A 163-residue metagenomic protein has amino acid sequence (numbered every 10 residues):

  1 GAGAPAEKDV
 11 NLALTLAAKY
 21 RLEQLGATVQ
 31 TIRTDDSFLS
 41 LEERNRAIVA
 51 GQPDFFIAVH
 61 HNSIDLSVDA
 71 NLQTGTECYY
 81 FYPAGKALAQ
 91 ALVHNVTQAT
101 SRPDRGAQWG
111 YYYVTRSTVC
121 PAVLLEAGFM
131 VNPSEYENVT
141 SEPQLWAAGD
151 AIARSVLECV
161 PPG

Functional and structural regions predicted by a protein language model:
G1-Q90, W146: Catalytic-core regions of hydrolytic enzymes
L16, P83, T97, M130 (+1 more regions): Residue-level marker of positions within ordered structural domains that often coincide with functionally constrained
R21-E23, A70, A99, G106 (+1 more regions): A generic structural signal for short, solvent-exposed coil/turn residues that cap or connect secondary-structure
G26-V29, P103, V160-G163: Surface-exposed helix-capping loop/turn segments at secondary-structure junctions
G51, A58, D65-L66, E77-Y79 (+1 more regions): Active-site-adjacent mobile loop/cap segments within catalytic or ligand-binding domains
P83-Q108: Active-site-adjacent substrate-binding region of metalloamidase/peptidase-like peptide-processing proteins
